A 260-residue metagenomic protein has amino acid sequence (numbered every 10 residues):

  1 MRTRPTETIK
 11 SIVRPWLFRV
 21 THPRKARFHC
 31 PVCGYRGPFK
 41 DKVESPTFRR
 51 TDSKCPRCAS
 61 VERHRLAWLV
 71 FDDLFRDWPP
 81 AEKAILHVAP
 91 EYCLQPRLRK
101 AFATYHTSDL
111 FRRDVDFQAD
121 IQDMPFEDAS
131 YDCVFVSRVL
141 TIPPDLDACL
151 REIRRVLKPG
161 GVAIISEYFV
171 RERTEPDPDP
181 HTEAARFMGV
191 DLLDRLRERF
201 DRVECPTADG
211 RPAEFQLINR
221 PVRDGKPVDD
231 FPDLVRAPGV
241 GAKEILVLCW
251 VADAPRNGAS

Functional and structural regions predicted by a protein language model:
M1-R4: Compositionally biased, charge-rich terminal segments
T6-L17, R36-K42: Short Cys/His-rich Zn2+-coordinating modules
F18-F28, P144-E152, K158, V162-S260: S-adenosyl-L-methionine-dependent methyltransferase catalytic module, highlighting the catalytic core
C30-C33, C55-C58: Short cysteine-rich clusters marking metal-coordination/redox-active sites
G37, E62, Y92: Cys/His-rich microdomains that often coordinate metals
F39-E44, H64-L69: Short Cys/His-rich "knuckle" micro-motifs
K42-D52: Short linker/helix segments within small regulatory modules
P80-P176, M188-R195, I245-A254: Conserved SAM-binding loop
